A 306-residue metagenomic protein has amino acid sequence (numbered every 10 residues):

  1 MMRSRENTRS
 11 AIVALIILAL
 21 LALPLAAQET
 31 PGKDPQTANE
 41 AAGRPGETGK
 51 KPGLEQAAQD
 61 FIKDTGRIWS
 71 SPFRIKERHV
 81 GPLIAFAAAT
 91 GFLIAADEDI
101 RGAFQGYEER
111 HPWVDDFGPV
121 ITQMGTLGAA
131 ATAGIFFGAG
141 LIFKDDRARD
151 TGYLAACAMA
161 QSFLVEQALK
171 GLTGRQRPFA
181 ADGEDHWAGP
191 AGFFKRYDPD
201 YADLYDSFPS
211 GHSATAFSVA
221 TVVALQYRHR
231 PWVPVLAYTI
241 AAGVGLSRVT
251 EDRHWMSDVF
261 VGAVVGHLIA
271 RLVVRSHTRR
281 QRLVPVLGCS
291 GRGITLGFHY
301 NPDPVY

Functional and structural regions predicted by a protein language model:
M2-L15, G125: Bacterial N-terminal signal peptides that target proteins for export
A14-L15, L25, D258: Cleavable N-terminal signal peptides
L20, P24-G125, A129, A133-F143 (+4 more regions): N-terminal targeting leaders of membrane proteins
H79-L83, L141-V165, L169, P234: Interfacial segments of alpha-helical transmembrane regions
I84, A88, F92, A156-A168 (+5 more regions): Hydrophobic, lipid-facing residues on alpha-helical transmembrane segments of integral membrane proteins
E98, G102, G106, K144-A148 (+4 more regions): Transmembrane helix-loop junctions in multipass membrane proteins, especially transporters and channels
R101, Q105, A139, E166-G174 (+2 more regions): Membrane-water interface at transmembrane helix exits
G183-D303: Membrane-embedded catalytic cores of phosphoryl/pyrophosphoryl-handling enzymes
